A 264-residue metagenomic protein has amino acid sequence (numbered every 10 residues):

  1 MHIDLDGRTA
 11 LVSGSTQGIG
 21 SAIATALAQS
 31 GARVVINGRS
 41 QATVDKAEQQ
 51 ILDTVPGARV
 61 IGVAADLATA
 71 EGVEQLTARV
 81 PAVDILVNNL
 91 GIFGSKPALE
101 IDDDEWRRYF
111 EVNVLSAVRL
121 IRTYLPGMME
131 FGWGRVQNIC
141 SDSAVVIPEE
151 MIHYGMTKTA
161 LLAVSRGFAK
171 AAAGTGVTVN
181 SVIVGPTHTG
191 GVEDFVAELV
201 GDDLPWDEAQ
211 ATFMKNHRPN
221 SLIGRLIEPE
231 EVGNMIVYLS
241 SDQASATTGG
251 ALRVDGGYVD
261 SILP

Functional and structural regions predicted by a protein language model:
M1, V146, I236-V237, T248-P264: Short C-terminal tail/terminal secondary-structure segment of NAD(P)H-dependent dehydrogenase/reductase domains
T9, T16-Q17: Conserved glycine-rich cofactor-binding loop
P97-A98, E105-F110, V136, H217: Substrate-binding pocket helix/loop in short-chain dehydrogenase/reductase
I121, T157, S165: Active-site helix of classical SDR
P126, K170-A171: Alpha-helical segment proximal to the catalytic Tyr-Lys
S141: Residue(s) in the substrate-gating loop at a strand-loop-helix junction that position the organic substrate next
A173, T178, T247-G249: Short, small/polar-rich loop/turn modules that mediate ligand/substrate recognition or access, typified
